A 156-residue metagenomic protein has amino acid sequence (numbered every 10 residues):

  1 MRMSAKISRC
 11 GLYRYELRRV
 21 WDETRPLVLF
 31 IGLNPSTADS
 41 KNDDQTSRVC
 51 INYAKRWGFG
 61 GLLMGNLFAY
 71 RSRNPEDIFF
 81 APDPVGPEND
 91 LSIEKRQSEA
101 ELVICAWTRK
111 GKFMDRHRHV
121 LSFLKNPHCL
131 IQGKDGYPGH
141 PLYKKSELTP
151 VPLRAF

Functional and structural regions predicted by a protein language model:
M1-D44: Active-site and ligand/interface coordination hotspots across diverse enzymes and nucleic-acid-associated assemblies
Y13, T46-S47, N89-D90: Amphipathic coiled-coil/heptad-repeat helices and related helical stalk/stem segments that mediate oligomerization
L27, G60-G61, L102: Residues at the starts of beta-strands that form the adenosine-phosphate
N34, F68, K110: Catalytic metal-binding/acid-base residues of hydrolase active sites
S36-G58: A short mixed-secondary-structure module that forms the rim of ligand-binding clefts
G60-E76: Short connector loops at secondary-structure junctions
I78-F156: Glycine/proline-rich loop-helix segments at beta-alpha junctions forming the active-site rim of enzyme cores
